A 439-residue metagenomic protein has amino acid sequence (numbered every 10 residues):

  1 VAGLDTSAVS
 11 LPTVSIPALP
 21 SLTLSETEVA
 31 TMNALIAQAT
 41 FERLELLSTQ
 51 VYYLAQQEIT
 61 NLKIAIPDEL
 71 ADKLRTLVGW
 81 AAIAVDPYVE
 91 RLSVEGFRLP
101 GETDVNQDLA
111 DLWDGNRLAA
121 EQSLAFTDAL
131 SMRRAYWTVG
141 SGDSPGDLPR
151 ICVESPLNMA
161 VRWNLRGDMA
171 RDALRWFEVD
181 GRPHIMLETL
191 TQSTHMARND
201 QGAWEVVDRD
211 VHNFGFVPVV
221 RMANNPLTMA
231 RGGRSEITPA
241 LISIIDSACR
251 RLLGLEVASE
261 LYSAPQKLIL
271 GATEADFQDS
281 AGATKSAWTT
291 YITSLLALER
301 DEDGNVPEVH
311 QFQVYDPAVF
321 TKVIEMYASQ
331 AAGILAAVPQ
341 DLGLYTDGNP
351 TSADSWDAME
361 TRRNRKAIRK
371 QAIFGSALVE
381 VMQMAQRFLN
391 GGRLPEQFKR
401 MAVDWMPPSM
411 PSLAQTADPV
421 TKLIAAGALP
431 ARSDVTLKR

Functional and structural regions predicted by a protein language model:
V1-V153, N158: Extended, helix-rich architectural segments
L109, A328, M382, S433-L437: Generic structural marker for isolated residues within well-ordered, non-membrane alpha-helices of soluble domains
L124-F126, G140-G142, S259-L268, D341-D347 (+2 more regions): Short coil/turn segments at secondary-structure boundaries
L130-S131, Y136-P239: Extended, regular secondary-structure scaffolds
V207-M359, M406, S412-L413: Extended, charged amphipathic alpha-helical segments
Q330, I334-K399: C-terminal structural cap/anchor segments
L389-V420: Extended amphipathic alpha-helical segments with heptad-repeat/coiled-coil character used for oligomerization, fusion
A414-R439: Charged substrate- and nucleic-acid-binding regions of tRNA-handling and nucleotidyl-transfer enzymes, centered on
